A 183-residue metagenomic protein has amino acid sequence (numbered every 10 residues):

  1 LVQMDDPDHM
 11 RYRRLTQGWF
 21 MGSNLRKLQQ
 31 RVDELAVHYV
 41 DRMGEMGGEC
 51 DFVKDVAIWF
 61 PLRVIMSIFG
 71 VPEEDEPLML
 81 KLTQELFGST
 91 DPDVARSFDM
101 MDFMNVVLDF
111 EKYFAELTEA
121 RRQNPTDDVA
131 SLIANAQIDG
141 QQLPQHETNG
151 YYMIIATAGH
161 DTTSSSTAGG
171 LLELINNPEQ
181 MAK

Functional and structural regions predicted by a protein language model:
L1-K183: Cytochrome P450
